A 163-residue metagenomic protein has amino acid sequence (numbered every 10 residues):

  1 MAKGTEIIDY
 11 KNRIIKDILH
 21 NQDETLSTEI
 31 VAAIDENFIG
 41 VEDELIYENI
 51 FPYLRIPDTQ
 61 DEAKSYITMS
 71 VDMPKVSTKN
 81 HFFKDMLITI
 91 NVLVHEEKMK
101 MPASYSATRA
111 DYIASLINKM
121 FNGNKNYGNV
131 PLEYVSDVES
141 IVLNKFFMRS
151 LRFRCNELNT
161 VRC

Functional and structural regions predicted by a protein language model:
M1-N80: Small/polar-rich, solvent-exposed N-terminal microdomains that initiate assembly or binding
I7-N12, S106, A110, A114: Generic alpha-helical secondary structure
T28-V31, T108-C163: Acidic-leaning, charged glycine-interspersed low-complexity segments
Y66, D85-L87, F146-R152: Extracellular structured ligand-interaction cores
S70-D72, T89-L93, R152-N156: Residue-level recognition of well-ordered beta-strand positions that form the cores of beta-sheet-rich folds across
V76, H95-E97, N156-T160: Short coil/turn motifs at secondary-structure junctions
S77-F83, V142-F146: Short, solvent-exposed beta-strand/turn "edge" segments of beta-rich domains on protein surfaces
F83-M101: Short acidic, glycine/tyrosine-flanked loop/strand segments centered on an H-E-D-like triad
